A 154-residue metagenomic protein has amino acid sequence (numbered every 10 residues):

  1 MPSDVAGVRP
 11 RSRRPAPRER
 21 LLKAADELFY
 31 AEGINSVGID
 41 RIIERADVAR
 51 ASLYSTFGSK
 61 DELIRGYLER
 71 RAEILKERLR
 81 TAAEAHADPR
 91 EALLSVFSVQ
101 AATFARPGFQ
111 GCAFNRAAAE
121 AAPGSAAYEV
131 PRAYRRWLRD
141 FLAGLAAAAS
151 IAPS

Functional and structural regions predicted by a protein language model:
M1-A16, K23: N-terminal intrinsically disordered/low-complexity leader segments
P2, R20, A24, L28-E62 (+1 more regions): Helix-turn-helix
G66, E77-Q110: Hydrophobic alpha-helical connector segments
E69-L75: Short, basic, alpha-helical segments at the C-terminal edge of helix-turn-helix-like DNA-binding modules
L75-K76, E91-L94, G124-A148: Amphipathic alpha-helical packing segments from all-alpha helical-bundle domains
A92, R106-A126: Amphipathic alpha-helical segments used for helix-helix packing
A152-S154: Hydrophobic alpha-helical segments that form the core of small-molecule binding pockets and/or dimer interfaces
